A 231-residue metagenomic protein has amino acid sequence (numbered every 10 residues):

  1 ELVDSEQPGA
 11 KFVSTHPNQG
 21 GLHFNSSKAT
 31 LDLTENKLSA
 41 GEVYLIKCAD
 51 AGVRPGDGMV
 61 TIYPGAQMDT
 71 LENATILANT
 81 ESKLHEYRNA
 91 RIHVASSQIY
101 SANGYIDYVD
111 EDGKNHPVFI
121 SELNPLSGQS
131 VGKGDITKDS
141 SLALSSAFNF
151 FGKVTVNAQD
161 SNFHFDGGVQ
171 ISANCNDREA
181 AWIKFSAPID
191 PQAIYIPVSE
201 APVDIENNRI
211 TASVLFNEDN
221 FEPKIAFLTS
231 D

Functional and structural regions predicted by a protein language model:
E1-D231: Structural signature for solvent-exposed beta-strand/loop edge elements and short helix-capping sites, enriched
